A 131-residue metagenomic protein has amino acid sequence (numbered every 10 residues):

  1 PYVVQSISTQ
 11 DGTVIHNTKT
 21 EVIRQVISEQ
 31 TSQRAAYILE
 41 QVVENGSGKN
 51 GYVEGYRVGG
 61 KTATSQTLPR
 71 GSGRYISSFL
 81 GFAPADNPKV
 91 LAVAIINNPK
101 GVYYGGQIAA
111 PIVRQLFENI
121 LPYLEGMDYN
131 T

Functional and structural regions predicted by a protein language model:
P1-V22, Q30, L39-E125: Active-site beta-strand/loop architecture of penicillin-binding DD-peptidases
M127-T131: Short, highly charged C-terminal tails/helix-capping segments
